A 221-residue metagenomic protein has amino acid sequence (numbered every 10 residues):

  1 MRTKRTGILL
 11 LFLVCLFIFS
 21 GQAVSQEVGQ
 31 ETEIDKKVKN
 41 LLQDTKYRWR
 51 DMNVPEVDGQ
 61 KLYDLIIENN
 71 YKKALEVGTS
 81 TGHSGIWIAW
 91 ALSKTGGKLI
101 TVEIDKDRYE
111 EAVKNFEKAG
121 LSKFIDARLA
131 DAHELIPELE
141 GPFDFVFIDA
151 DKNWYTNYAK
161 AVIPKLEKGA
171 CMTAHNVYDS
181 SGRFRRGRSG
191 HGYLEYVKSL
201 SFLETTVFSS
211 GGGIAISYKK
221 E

Functional and structural regions predicted by a protein language model:
R2-G7, L11-F145, K152-T173, V177-E221: A short alpha-helical cap/connector motif
